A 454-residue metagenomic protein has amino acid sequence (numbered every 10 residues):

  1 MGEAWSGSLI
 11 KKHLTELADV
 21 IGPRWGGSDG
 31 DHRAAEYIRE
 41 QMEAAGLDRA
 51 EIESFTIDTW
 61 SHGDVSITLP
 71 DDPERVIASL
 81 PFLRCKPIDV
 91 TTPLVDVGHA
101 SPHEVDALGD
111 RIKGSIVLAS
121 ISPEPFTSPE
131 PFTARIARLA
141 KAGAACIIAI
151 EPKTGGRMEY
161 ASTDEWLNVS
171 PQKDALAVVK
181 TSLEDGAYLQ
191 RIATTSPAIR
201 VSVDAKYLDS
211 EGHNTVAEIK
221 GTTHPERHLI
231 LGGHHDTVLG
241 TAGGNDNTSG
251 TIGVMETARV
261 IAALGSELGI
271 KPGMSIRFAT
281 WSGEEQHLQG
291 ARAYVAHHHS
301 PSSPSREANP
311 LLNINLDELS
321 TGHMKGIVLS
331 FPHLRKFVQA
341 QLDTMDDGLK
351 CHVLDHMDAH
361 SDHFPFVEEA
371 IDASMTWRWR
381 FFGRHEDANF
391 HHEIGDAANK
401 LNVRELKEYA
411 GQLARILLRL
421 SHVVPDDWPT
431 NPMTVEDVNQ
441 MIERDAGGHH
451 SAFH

Functional and structural regions predicted by a protein language model:
M1-W5, D19-D29, P81, L94-D96 (+9 more regions): Second-shell loop/turn segments in exported
G2-D29, A45, E159, W166 (+3 more regions): N-terminal capping segment at the start of a domain
G7-S8, K12-I116, S122-P123: Noncatalytic luminal/extracellular "stalk/propeptide" segments of secretory-pathway proteins
K12, I261-Q289: Short helix-loop-beta-strand segments that form the rim/entrance of peptidase-like active sites
S28, I77-P171, A175-A177, A242 (+1 more regions): Extracellular/luminal Protease-associated
D72, V76-D106, W166-G244, E256-R259 (+2 more regions): Soluble metallo-hydrolase cores and metallopeptidase-like ectodomains found primarily in the secretory/periplasmic
G186, W281-H385: Metal-dependent peptidase/peptidase-like ectodomains
R384-H454: His/Asp/Glu-rich mid-to-C-terminal helical/loop segments that flank catalytic regions of hydrolases
